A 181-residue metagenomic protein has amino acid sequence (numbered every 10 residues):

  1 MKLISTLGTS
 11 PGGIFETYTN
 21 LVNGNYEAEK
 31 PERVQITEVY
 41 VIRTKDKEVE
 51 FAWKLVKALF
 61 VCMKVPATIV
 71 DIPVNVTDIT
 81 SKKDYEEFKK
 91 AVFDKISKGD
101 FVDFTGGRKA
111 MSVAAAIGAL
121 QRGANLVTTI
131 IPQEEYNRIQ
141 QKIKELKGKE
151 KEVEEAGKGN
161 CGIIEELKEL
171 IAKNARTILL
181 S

Functional and structural regions predicted by a protein language model:
M1-F101, V113-S181: Long, low-complexity, Lys/Arg-enriched
D103-G107: Active-site nucleophile and cofactor-binding loops and adjacent substrate-binding regions of central metabolic enzymes
K109-M111: Hydrophobic alpha-helical
